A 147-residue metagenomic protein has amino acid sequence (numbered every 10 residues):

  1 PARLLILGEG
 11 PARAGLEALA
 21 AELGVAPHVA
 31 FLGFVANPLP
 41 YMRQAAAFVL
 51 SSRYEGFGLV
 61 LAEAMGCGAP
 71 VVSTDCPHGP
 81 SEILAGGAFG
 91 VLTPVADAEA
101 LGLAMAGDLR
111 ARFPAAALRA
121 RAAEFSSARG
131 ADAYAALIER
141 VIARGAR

Functional and structural regions predicted by a protein language model:
P1-A30: A conserved nucleotide-sugar
F31, N37-P38, P80, L101: Acidic, amphipathic alpha-helical patches
F34, R53: Aromatic "clamp/platform" in nucleotide-sugar-dependent glycosyltransferases that forms part of the donor/acceptor
L39, F57, A62-G66, S81-E82: Short alpha-helical segment that forms part of, or immediately flanks, the ligand-binding pocket in carbohydrate-active
A45: An anion/phosphate-binding loop that grips the pyrophosphate of nucleotide cofactors and donors
P70-T74: Short hydrophobic beta-strand element within catalytic cores of glycosyltransferases and related nucleotide-activated
A85-A98, A106-R112: Conserved acidic donor-binding segment of nucleotide-sugar-dependent glycosyltransferases
R110-I142: A charged, aromatic-enriched C-terminal amphipathic alpha-helix characteristic of glycosyltransferases across folds
